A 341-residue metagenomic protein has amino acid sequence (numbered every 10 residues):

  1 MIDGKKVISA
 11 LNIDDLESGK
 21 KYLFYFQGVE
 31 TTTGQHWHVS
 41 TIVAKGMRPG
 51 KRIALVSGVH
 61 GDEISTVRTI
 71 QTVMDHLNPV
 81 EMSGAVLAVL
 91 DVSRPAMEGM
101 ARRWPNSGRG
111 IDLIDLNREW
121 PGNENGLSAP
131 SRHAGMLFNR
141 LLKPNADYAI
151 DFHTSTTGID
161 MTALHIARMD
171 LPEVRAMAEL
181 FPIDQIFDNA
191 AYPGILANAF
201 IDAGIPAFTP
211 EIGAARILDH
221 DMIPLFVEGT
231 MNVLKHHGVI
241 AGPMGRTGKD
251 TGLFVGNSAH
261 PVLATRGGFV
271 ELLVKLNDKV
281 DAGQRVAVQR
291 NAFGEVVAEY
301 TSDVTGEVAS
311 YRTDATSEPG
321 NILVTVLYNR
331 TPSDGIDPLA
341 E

Functional and structural regions predicted by a protein language model:
M1-E341: Structured catalytic-domain cores with a bias toward divalent-metal coordination
